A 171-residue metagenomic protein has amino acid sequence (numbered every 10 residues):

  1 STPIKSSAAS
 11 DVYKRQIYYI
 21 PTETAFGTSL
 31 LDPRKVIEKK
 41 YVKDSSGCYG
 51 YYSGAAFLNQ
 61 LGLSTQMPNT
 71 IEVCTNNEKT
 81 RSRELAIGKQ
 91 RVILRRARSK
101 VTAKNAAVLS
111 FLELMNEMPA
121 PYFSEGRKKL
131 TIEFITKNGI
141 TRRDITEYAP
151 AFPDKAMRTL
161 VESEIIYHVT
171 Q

Functional and structural regions predicted by a protein language model:
T2-A9, Y13: Single conserved hydrophobic/aromatic residue that forms the stacking wall/gate of nucleotide- or nucleobase-binding
K14-R15, P68: Residue-level detector of family-conserved "landmark" positions at structurally sensitive sites
R15-P21: Minor-groove-contacting beta-hairpin "wing" of winged helix-turn-helix DNA-binding domains
T24-C48: Short, amphipathic alpha-helical interaction segments positioned at domain boundaries
I37-V42, Y49, S53-A56, L114 (+1 more regions): Positively charged, aromatic-accented nucleic-acid-binding surfaces
C48-A107, E117, T136-A149: Exposed, interaction-prone assembly regions rather than primary DNA-binding/catalytic cores
R96-Q171: Hydrophobic alpha-helical interaction segments
